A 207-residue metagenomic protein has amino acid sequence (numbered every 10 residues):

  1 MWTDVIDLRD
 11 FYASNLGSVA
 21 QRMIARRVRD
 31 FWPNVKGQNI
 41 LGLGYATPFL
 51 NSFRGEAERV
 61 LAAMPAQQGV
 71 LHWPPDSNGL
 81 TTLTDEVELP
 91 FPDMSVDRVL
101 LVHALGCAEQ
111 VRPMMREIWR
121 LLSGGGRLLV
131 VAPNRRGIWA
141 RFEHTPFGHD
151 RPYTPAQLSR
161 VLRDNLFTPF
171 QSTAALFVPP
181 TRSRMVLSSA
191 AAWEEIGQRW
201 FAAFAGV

Functional and structural regions predicted by a protein language model:
M1-N34: Class I SAM-dependent methyltransferase Rossmann-like catalytic core, especially the SAM/SAH-binding loop
D10, A46-P48, P133-I138, A174-P179: Short "lid" loop at the C-terminus of a central beta-strand within the Rossmann-like core of SAM-dependent
R26, F31-L89: Class I SAM-dependent methyltransferase SAM/SAH-binding core
D97-R112: A short SAM/SAH-binding and catalytic strip from SAM-dependent methyltransferases
R112-R127: A short glycine-rich, Lys/Arg-flanked "PGG" loop and its adjoining helix->strand segment in the class I
A132-H149: Short, glycine-/aromatic-enriched active-site segment of Class I SAM-dependent methyltransferases
G148-S172: Short alpha-helix
L176-V207: A C-terminal cap/extension of S-adenosyl-L-methionine-dependent methyltransferases that defines the acceptor-substrate
